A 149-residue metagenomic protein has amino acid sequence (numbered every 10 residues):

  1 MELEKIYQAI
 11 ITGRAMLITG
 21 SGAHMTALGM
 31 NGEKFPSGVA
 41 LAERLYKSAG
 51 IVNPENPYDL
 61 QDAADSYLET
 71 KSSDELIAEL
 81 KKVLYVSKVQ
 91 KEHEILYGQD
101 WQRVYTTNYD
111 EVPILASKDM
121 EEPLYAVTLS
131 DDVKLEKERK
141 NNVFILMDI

Functional and structural regions predicted by a protein language model:
M1-I149: Conserved catalytic-core helix/loop/strand module for nucleotide-ribose chemistry
